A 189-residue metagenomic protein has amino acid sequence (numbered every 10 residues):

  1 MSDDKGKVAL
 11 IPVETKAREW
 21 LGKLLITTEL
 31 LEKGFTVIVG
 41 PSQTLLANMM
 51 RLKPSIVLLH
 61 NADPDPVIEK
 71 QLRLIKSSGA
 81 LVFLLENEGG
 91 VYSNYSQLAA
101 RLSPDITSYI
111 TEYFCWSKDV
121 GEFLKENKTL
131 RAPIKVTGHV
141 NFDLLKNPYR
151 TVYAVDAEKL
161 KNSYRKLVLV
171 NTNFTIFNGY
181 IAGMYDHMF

Functional and structural regions predicted by a protein language model:
D4-E158, V170-G179: Active-site and donor-binding regions of nucleotide-sugar-utilizing enzymes
S103-P104, H187-F189: Short glycine/proline- and charge-enriched loop/turn segments that cap or connect secondary-structure elements
N162-M188: Conserved donor-binding/catalytic core segment of Leloir-type glycosyltransferases
